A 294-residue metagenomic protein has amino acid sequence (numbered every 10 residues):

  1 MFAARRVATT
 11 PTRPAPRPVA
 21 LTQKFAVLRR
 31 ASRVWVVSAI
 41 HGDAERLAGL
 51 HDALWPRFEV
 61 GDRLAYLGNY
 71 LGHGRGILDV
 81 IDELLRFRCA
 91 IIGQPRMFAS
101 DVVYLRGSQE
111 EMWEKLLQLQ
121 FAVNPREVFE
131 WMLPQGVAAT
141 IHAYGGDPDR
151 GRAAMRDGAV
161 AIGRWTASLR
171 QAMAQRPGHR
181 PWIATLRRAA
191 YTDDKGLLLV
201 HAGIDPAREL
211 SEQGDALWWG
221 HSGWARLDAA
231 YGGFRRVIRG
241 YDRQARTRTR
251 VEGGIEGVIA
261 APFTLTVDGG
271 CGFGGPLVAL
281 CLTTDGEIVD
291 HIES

Functional and structural regions predicted by a protein language model:
F2-E83: N-terminal active-site segment of His-dependent metallophosphoesterases
V36, L64-Y66, Y104, L198 (+2 more regions): Residue-level marker for buried hydrophobic side chains located in beta-strands that build the well-ordered beta-sheet
A39, N69, G107, T140 (+4 more regions): Divalent metal-coordination and catalytic microenvironments
D43-E45, G72-R75, Q109-E114, G240-T249 (+1 more regions): Active-site environment of divalent metal-dependent phosphoester hydrolases
A53-L54, I81-L84, Q120-V123, D215-W218 (+2 more regions): Glycine-rich, phosphate-binding/catalytic loops in enzymes
G61-L64, F98-V103, R235: Residue-level recognition of the N-termini of beta-strands and the immediately preceding loop/turn
H73-T185: Active-site neighborhood of divalent metal-dependent phosphoester bond hydrolases
Q135, I141-L265, G270-G275, D285 (+1 more regions): Acidic, His/Gly-enriched loop-helix segments that form or flank divalent-metal centers in metallo-dependent hydrolases
